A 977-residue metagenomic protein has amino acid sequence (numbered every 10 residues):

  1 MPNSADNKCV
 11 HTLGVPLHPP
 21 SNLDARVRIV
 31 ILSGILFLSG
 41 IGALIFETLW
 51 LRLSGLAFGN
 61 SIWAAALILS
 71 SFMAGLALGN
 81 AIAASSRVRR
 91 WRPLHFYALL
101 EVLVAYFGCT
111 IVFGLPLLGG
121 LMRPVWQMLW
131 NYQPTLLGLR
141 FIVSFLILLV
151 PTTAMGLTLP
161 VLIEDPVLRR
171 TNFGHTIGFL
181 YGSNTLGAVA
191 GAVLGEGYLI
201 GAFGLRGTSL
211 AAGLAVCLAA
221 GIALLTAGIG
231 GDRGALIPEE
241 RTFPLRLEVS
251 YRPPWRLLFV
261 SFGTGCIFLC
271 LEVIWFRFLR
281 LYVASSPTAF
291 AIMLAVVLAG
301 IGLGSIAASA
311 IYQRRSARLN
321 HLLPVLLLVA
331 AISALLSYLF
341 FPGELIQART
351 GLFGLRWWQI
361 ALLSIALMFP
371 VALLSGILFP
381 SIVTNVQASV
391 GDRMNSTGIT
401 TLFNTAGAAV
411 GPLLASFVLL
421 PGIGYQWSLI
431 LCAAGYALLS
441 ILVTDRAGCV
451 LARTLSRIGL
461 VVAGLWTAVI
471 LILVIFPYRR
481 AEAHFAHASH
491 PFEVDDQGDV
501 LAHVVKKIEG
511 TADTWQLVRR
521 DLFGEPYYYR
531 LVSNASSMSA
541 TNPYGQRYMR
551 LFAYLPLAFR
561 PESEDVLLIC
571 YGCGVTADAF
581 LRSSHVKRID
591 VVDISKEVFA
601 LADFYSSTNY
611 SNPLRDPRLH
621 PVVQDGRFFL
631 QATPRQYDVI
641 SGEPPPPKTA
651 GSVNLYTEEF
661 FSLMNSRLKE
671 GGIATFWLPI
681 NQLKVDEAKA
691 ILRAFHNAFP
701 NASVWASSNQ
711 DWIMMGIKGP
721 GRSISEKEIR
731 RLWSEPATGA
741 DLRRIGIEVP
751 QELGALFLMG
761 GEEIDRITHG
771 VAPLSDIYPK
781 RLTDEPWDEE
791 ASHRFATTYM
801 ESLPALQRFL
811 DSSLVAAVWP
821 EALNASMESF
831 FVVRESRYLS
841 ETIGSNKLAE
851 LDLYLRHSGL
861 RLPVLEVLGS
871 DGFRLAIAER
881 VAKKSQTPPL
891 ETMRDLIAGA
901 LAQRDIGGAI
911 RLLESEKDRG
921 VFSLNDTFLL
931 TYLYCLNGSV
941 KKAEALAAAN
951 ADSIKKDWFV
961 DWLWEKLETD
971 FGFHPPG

Functional and structural regions predicted by a protein language model:
P2-R731: Alpha-helical transmembrane segments of multi-pass membrane proteins
E726-R837: SAM/dcSAM-binding transferase cores
W819-F830, E879-P889, K917: TPR-adjacent "capping" and linker segments in tetratricopeptide-repeat scaffold/adaptor proteins
N846-L855, F873-K884, I906-K917, V940-D952 (+1 more regions): Alpha-helical repeat scaffolds
Y854-P863, G869-R874, S885-D895, G920-F928 (+1 more regions): Generic helix N-cap/helix-start motif at coil->alpha-helix transitions
D952, K956-G977: Terminal, low-structured helical/coil segments at or just beyond the last alpha-helical repeat
